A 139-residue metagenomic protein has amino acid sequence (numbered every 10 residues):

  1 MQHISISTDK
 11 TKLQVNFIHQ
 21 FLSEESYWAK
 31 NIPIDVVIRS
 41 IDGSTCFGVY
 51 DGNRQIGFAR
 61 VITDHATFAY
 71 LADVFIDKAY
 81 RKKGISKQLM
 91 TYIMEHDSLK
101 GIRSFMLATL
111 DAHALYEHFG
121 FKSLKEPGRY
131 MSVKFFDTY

Functional and structural regions predicted by a protein language model:
M1-I32: Short amphipathic alpha-helix that is part of the acyltransferase structural core
D35-F75: A conserved beta-strand-loop-helix scaffold within acyl/acetyltransferase catalytic domains
Y80-L89: Conserved acetyl-CoA pyrophosphate-binding loop and the N-cap/start of the following alpha-helix in GNAT-like
Q88-R103, A114: Conserved acyl-CoA
G101-F135: Conserved active-site alpha-helix within GNAT-family acetyltransferase domains
